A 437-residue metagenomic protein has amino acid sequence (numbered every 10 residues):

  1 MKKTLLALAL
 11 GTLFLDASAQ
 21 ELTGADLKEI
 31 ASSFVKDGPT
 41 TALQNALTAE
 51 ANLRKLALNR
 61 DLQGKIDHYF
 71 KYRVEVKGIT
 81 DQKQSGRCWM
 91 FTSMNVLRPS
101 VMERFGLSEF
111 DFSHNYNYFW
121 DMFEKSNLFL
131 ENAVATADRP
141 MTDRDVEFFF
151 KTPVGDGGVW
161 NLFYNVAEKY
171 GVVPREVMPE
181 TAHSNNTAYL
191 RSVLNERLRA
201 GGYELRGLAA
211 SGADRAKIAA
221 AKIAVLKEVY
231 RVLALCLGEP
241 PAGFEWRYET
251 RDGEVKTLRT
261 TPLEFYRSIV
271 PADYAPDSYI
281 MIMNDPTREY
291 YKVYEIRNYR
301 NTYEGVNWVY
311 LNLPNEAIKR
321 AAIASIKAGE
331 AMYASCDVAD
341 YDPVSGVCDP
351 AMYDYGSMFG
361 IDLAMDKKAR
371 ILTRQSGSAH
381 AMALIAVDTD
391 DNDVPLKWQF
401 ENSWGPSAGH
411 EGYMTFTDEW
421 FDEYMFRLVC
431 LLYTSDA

Functional and structural regions predicted by a protein language model:
T4-L13: Sec-dependent N-terminal signal peptides
L15-A19: Sec/Tat signal peptide C-region and signal peptidase I cleavage site
K28-V74: N-terminal regions that are enriched for targeting/export leaders and immediately downstream pro/stem segments
R73-R247, I323, K327-A328, M332: Active-site nucleophile-adjacent alpha helix/oxyanion-hole segment immediately C-terminal to the catalytic cysteine
A167, L372, G377-S403: Catalytic nucleophile-His microenvironment captured as a short glycine-rich beta-strand/loop that brackets
S192-A322: Core regions of eukaryotic protease modules
G305-A379: Long, positively charged binding patches that form subdomain-scale interaction surfaces for polyanionic ligands
Y433-A437: Conserved small/polar residues in nucleotide/adenosyl-binding loops
